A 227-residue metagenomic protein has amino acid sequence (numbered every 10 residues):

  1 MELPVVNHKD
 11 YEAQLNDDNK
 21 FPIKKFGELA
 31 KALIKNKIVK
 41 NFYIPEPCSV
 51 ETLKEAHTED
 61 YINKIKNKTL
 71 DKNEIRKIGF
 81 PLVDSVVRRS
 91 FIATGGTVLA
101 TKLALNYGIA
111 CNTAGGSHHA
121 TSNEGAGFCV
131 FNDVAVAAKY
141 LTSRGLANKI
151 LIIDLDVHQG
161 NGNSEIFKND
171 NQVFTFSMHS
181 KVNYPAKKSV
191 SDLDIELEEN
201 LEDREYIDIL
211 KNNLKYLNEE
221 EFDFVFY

Functional and structural regions predicted by a protein language model:
M1-Y227: HDAC/HDAC-like amidohydrolase catalytic core signature
